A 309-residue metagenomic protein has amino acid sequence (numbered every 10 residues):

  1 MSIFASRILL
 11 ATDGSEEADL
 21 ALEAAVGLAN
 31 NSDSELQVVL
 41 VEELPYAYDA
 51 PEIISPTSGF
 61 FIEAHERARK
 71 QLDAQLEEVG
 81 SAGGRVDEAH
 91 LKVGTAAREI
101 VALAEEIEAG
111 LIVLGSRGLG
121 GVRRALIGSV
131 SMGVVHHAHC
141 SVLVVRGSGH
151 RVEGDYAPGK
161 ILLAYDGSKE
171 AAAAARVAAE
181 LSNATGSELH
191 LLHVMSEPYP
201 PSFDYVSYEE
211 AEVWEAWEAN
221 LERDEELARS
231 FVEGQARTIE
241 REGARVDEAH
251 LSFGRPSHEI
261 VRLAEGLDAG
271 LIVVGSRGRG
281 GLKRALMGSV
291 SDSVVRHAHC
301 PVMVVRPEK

Functional and structural regions predicted by a protein language model:
M1-F4, E17, A24, E43-Y46 (+5 more regions): Structural beta-alpha unit
M1-I53, F60-H65: Hydrophobic, helix-prone linear segments
M1-L20, P45-A47, A82-G84, L111 (+5 more regions): Intrinsically disordered or low-complexity boundary/linker segments at protein termini and domain junctions
S2-R7, G27-N31, A97-E153, H258 (+1 more regions): Gly/Ser-rich helix-loop-strand patches that form or flank binding pockets for ribonucleotide-derived cofactors
R7, D33-Q37, V86, G159-K160 (+1 more regions): Residues at the starts of beta-strands that form the adenosine-phosphate
L22-D33, A175-E188: Short amphipathic alpha-helices and their capping/turn segments at secondary-structure boundaries
L40-K70, H90, V194-S230: Acidic, proline/glycine-rich short linear motifs
I54-T57, E106-I107, V130-S131, I161-L163 (+3 more regions): Short, hinge-like loop/turn segments at secondary-structure boundaries
